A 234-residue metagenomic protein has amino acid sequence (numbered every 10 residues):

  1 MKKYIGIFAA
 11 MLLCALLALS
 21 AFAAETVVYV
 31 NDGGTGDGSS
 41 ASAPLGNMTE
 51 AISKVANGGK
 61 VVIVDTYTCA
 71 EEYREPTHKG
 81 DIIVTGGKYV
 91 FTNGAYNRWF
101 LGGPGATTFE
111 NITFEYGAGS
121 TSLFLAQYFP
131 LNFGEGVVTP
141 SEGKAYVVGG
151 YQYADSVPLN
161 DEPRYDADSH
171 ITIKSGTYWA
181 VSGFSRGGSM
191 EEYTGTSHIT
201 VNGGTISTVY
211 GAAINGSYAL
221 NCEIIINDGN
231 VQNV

Functional and structural regions predicted by a protein language model:
M1-G6: Positively charged n-region of N-terminal signal peptides that target proteins for export
A10-M11, A21: Cleavable N-terminal signal peptides
A18-T26: Sec-dependent signal peptide cleavage junction
V30-N31, V64, T85, S182 (+1 more regions): Residue-level detector of conserved, well-ordered beta-strand and adjacent loop positions that form binding/recognition
N31-V64: Acidic Gly/Asp/Thr-rich repetitive segments characteristic of extracellular carbohydrate-active and adhesion proteins
A56-N57, T77-I83, R98-S182, R186-T208 (+1 more regions): Surface-exposed loop/turn motifs in large extracellular/passenger domains
G59-I82, G86-N97, G119: N-terminal extracellular ligand-recognition/capping segment immediately after the signal peptide
